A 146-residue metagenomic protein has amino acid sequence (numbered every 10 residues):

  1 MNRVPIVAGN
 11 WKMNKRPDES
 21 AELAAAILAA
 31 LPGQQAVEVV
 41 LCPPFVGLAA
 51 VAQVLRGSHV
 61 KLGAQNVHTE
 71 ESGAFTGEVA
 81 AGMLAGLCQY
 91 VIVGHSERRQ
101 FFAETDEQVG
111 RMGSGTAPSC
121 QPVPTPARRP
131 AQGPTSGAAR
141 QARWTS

Functional and structural regions predicted by a protein language model:
M1-S146: Active-site loop-to-helix "anion-binding N-cap" substructures in soluble metabolic enzymes
